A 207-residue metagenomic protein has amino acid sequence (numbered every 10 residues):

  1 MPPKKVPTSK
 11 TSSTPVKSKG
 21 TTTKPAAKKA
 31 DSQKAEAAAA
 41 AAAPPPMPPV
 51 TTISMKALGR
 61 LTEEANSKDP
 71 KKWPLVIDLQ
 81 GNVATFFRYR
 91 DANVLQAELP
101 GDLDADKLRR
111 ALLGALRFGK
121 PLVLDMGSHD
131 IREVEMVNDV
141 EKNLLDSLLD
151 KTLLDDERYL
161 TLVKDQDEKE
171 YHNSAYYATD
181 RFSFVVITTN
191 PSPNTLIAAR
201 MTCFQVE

Functional and structural regions predicted by a protein language model:
P7-T8, S12, V16, T21-T22 (+1 more regions): Low-complexity, polybasic segments enriched for Lys interleaved with small residues
K24-E207: Conformational switch/transducer regions in large eukaryotic molecular machines and scaffolds
